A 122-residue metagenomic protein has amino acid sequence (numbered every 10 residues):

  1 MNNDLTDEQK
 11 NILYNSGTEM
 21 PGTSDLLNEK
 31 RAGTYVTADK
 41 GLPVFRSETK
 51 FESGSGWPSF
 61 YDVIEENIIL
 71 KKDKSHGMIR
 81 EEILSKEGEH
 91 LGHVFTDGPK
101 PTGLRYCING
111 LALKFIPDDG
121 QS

Functional and structural regions predicted by a protein language model:
N2-S122: A short Gly-Trp-Pro
